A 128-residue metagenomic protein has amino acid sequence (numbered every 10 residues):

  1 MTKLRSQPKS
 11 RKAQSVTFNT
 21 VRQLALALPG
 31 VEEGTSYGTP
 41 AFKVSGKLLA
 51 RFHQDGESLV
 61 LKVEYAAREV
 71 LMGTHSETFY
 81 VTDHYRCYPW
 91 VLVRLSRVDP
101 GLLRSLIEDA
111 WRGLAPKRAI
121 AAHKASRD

Functional and structural regions predicted by a protein language model:
M1-D128: Charge-dense, helix-prone N-terminal extensions
